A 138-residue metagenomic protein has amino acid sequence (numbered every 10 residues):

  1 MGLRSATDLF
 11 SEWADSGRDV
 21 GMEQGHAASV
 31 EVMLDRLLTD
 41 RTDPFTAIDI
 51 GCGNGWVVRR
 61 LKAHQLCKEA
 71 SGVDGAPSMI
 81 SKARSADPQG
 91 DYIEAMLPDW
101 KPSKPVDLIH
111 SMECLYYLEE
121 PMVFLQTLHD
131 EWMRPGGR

Functional and structural regions predicted by a protein language model:
M1-D40, V57: Conserved class I S-adenosyl-L-methionine
D40-T46: Short helix-loop-beta connector
P44, V106-D107: Local beta-strand N-terminus motif with an aromatic residue
I48-D99: Class I SAM-dependent methyltransferase SAM/SAH-binding core
H110: A conserved beta-strand element that flanks and buttresses the S-adenosyl-L-methionine
E113-C114: Short catalytic micro-motifs in class I SAM-dependent methyltransferases
M122-G136: A short glycine-rich, Lys/Arg-flanked "PGG" loop and its adjoining helix->strand segment in the class I
